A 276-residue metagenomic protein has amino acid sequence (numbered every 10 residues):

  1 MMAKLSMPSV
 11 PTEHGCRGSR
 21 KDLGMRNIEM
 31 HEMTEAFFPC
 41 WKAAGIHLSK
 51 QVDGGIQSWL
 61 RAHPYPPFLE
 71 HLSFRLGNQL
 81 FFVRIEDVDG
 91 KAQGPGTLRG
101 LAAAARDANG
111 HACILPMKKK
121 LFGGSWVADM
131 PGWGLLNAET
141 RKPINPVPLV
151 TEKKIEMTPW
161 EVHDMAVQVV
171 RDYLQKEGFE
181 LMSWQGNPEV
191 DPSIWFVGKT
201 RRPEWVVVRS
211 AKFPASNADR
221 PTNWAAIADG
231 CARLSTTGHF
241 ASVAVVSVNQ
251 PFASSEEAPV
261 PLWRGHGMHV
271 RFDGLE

Functional and structural regions predicted by a protein language model:
M2-P64, N145-Q185: Acidic-basic catalytic patches of nuclease active cores, encompassing PD-(D/E)XK and other metal-cofactor nuclease
S6, K21-I28, K91-G96, L121-S125 (+2 more regions): Extracytoplasmic glycan-interaction modules
R61-H71, R75-G124, R201-P259: Catalytic cores of nucleic-acid endonucleases
R84, G134-K154: A solvent-exposed, charged loop/short amphipathic helix patch at secondary-structure junctions
A102-L121, S125-K142, E257-E276: Intrinsically disordered, low-complexity terminal regions enriched in charged/polar residues
K118, K176, M182-E189, A241: Short glycine-rich, low-complexity/disordered patches
P146, V150, E161, I194 (+2 more regions): Repeat-unit-sized solenoid/scaffold elements
L181-A215: Catalytic centers of nucleases
